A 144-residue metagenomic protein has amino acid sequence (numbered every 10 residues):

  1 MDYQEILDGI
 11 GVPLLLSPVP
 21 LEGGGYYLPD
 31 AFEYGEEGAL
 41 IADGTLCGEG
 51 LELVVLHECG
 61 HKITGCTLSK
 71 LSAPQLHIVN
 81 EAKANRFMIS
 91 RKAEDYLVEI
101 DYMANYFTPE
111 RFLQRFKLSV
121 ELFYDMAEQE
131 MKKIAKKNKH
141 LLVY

Functional and structural regions predicted by a protein language model:
M1-Y144: Active-site hotspot residues in diverse enzymes, especially metal/ion-binding acidic/histidine motifs
